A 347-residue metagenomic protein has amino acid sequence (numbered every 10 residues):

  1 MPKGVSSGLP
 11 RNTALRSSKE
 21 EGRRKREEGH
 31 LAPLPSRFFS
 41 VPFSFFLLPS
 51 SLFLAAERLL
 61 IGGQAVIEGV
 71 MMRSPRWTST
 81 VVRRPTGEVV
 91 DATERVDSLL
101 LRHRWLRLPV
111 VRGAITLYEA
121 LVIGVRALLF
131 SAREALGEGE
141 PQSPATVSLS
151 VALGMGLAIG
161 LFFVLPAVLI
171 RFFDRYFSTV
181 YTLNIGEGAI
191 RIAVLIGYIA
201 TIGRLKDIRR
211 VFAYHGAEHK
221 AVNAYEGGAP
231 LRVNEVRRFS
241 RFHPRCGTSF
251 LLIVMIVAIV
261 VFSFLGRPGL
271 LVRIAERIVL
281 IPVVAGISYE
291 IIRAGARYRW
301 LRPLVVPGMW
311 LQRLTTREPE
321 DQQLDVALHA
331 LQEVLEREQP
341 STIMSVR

Functional and structural regions predicted by a protein language model:
P2, G8-L52, R347: Short, basic, low-complexity termini and linkers enriched in Ser/Thr/Gly/Pro that act as targeting/leader peptides
S51-L129, R204: Divalent-cation
L54-M72, T86, Y181, I185-I192 (+3 more regions): Polar-ligand-bearing catalytic/cofactor-coordination segments of membrane-embedded or membrane-tethered inner-membrane
L101-R104, L117, L121, R126-A145 (+6 more regions): Multi-pass alpha-helical transmembrane bundle typical of ion/small-solute transporters and intramembrane aspartyl
P109-A135, R297-L314: A transmembrane-helix-recognition feature enriched in membrane-embedded lipid enzymes and envelope glyco-/phospholipid
R126-E134, M155-T179, V254-I278, A285 (+1 more regions): Juxtamembrane "helix exit" motif at the C-terminal ends of alpha-helical transmembrane segments in multi-pass membrane
S131-L205: Hydrophobic alpha-helical segments characteristic of transmembrane helices in integral membrane transporters
L136-E140, I170-G186, L265-A275, A294-V305 (+1 more regions): Membrane interface segments of multi-pass transport proteins and intramembrane proteases
